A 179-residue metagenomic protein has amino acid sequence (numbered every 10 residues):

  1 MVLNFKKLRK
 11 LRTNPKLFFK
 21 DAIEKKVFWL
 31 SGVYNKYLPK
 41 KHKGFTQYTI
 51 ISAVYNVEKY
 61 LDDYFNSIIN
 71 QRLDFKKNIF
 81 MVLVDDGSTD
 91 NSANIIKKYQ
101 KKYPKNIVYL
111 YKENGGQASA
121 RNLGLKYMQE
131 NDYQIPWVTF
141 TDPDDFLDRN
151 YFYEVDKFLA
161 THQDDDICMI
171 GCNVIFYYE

Functional and structural regions predicted by a protein language model:
T46-T49, F80: Cell-envelope/extracellular polymer assembly enzymes that use nucleotide-activated donors
V57-Q71: Short, well-formed alpha-helical segments that are part of the catalytic scaffolds of diverse glycosyltransferases
Y60-D62, D90-Y99, F146, N150: Acidic helix N-cap motif at the loop->helix transition within catalytic regions of sugar-transfer enzymes
S67, D85-N94, G116, D142: A conserved acidic beta->alpha catalytic loop
K77-G87, L110-E113, P143: Short beta-strand/loop segment that forms part of the nucleotide-sugar
K112-D132: Glycine-rich, basic loop-to-helix element that forms the pyrophosphate-binding segment of sugar-nucleotide handling
D132-F146: Short beta-strand-to-loop acidic/aromatic patch adjacent to the donor-nucleotide binding site
N150-E179: Conserved donor NDP-sugar-binding/catalytic core segment of glycosyltransferases
